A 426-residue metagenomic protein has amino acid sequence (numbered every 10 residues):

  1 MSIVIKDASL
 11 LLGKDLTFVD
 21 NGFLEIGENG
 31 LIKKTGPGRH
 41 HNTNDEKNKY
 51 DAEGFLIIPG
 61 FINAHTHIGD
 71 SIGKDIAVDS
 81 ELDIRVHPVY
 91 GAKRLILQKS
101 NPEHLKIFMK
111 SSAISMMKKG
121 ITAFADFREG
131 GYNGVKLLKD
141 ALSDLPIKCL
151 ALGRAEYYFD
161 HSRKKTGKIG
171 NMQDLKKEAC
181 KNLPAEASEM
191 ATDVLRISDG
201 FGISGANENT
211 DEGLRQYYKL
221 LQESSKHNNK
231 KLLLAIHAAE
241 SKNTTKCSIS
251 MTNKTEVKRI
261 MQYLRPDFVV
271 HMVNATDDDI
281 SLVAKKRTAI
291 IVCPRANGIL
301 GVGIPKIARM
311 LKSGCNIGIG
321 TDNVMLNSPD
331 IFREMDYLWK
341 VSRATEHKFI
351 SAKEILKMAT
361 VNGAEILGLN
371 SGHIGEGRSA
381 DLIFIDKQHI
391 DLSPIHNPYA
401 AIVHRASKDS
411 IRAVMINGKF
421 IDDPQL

Functional and structural regions predicted by a protein language model:
M1-N42, K419: N-terminal metal-binding scaffold of metallo-dependent hydrolase/deaminase domains
S2-D7, E28, N42-P88, E103 (+2 more regions): Replace "His-x-His-based motif
A8, L24, G30, G54 (+13 more regions): Divalent metal-coordination and catalytic microenvironments
I72-I107, P146, K164-K176, K231 (+3 more regions): Active-site gating loops and adjacent loop-to-helix segments of metal-dependent hydrolytic enzymes
K74-L145, E186-L195: Alpha-helical scaffold segments that flank or form the walls of functional sites
H161, K168, Q173-K177, R196-I319 (+1 more regions): Active-site core of metal-dependent hydrolases
E256-R265, I307-H389, R405-A406: His/Asp/Glu-enriched, well-ordered alpha-helical/loop segment that forms or immediately abuts the divalent-metal
S379-L426: C-terminal cap of metal-dependent C-N hydrolases
